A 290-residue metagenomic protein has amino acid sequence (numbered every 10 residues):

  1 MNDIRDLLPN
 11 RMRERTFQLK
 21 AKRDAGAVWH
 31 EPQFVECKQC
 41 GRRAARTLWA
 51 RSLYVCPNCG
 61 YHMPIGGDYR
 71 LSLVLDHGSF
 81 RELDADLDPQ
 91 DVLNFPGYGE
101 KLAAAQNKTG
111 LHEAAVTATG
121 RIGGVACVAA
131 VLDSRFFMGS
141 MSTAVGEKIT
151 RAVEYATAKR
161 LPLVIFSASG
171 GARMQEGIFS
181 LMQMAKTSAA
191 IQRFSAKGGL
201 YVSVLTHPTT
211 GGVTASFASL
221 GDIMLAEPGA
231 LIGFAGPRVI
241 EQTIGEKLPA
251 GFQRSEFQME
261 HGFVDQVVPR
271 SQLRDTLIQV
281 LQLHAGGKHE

Functional and structural regions predicted by a protein language model:
M1-A25: N-terminal alpha-helical interaction blocks
F34, L53: Residues immediately within or flanking Cys/His clusters that coordinate Zn2+ in small zinc-binding modules
C37-C40, C56-C59: Short cysteine-rich clusters marking metal-coordination/redox-active sites
R43-A44, H62-M63: Cys/His-rich microdomains that often coordinate metals
I65-G139: Long, charge-rich boundary regions
V116-S195, V202: Cleft-lining beta-strand/loop regions that shape enzyme active-site pockets
S167-H289: Conserved catalytic cores of soluble enzyme domains, especially glycine-rich substrate-binding beta-alpha loops
